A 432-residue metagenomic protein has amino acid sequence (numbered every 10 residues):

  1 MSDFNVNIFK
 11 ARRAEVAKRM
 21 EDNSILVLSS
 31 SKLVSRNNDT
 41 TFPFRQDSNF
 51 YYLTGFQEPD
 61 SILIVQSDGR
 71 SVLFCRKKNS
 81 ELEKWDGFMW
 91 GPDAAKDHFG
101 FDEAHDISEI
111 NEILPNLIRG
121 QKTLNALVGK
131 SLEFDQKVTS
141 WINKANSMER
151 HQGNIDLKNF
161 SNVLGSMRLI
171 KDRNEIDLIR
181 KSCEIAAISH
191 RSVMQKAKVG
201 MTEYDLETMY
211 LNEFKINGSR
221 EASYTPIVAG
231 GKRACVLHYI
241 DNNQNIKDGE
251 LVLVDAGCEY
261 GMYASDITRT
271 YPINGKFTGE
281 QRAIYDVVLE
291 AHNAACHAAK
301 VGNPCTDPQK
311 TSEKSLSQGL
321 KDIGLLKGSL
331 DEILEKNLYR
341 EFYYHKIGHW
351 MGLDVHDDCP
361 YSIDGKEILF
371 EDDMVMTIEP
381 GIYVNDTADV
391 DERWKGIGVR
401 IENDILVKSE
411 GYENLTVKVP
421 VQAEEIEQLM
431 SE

Functional and structural regions predicted by a protein language model:
M1-E432: Active-site neighborhoods and metal-handling regions in enzymes and metal-associated proteins
